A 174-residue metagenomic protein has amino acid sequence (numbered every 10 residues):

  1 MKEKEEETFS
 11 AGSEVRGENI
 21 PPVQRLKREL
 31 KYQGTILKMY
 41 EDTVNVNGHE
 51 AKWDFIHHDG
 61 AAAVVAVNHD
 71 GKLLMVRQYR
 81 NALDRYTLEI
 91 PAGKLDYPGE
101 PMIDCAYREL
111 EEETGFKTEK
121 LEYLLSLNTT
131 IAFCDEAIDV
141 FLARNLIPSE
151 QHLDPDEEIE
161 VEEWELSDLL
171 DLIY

Functional and structural regions predicted by a protein language model:
K2-F9, V15, I20, I56-H58 (+2 more regions): Conserved Nudix-box catalytic region and its N-terminal flanking loop in Nudix hydrolases and closely related
A11-V15, E29-K31, L127-N128, P148-E150: Intrinsically disordered, low-complexity boundary segments flanking structured domains
P22, I36, T87, K120: A residue-level signal for beta-strand positions that form part of recognition/binding surfaces within mature
V23, K27-A63, H69: Acidic, metal-coordinating catalytic segment for phosphate/diphosphate chemistry, firing primarily on the Nudix
L30-G34, N45, N81, L127-I138: Acidic pyrophosphate-coordinating catalytic loop
K38-D42, Y86, A137-D139, E160: Short beta-strand micro-motifs in enzyme catalytic cores
A51, G60-A63, G93-Y174: Unchanged
